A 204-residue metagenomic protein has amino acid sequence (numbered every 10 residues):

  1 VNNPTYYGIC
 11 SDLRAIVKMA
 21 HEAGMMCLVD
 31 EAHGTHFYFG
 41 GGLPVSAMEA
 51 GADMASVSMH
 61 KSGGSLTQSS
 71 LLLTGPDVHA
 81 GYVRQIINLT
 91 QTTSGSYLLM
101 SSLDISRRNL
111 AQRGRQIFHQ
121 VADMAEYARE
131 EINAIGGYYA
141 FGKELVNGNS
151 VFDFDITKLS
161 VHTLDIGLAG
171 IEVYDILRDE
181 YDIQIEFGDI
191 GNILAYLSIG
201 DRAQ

Functional and structural regions predicted by a protein language model:
V1-G136, A140-G142: Conserved PLP-enzyme active-site core in the AAT-like
N133-Q204: Conserved C-terminal alpha-helix-loop-beta "cap" of PLP-dependent enzymes that closes/shapes the active-site mouth
